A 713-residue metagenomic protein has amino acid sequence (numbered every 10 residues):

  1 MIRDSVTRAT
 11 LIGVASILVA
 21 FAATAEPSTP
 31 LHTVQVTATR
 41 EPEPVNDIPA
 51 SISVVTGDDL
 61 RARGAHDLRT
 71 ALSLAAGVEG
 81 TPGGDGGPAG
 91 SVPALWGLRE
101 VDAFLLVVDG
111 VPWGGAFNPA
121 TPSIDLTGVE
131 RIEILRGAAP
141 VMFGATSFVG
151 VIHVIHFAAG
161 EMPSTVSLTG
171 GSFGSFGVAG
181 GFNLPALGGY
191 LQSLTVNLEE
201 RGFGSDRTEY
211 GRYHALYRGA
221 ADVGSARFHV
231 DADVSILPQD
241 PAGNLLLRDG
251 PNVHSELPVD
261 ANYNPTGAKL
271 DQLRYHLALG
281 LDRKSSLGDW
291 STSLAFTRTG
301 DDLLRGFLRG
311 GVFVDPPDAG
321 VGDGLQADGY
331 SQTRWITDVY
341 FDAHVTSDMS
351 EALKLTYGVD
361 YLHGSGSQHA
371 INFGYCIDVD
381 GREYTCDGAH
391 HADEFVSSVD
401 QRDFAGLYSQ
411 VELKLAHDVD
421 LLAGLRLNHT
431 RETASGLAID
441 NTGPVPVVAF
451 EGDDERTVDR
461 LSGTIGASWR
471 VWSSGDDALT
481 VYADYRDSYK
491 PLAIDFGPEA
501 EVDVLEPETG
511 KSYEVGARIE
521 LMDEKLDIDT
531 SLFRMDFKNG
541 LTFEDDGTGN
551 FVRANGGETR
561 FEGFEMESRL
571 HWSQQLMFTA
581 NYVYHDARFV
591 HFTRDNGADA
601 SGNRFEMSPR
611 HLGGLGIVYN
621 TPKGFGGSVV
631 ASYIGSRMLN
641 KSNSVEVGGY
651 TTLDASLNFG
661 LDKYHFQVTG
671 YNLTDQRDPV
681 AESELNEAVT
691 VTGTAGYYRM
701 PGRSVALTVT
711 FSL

Functional and structural regions predicted by a protein language model:
T37, R69, S73-V111, E130: Extracytoplasmic beta-strand/coil segments of soluble accessory domains associated with Gram-negative outer-membrane
V111-R136, I155-F157, R248-G250: Short acidic/polar hinge/loop motifs at secondary-structure boundaries that mediate gating or recognition
S172-E200, S205-G243, T266-W290, A343 (+5 more regions): Transmembrane beta-barrel wall of Gram-negative outer-membrane proteins
G180, D289-F307, R470-K490, P507-T593 (+3 more regions): Membrane-embedded beta-barrel scaffold of Gram-negative outer-membrane proteins
R201, D206, F228-A278, T299-V314 (+1 more regions): Flexible loop and strand-edge segments within Gram-negative outer membrane beta-barrel domains
T346-T356, D360-L362, S398-D536, H571-S573 (+3 more regions): Structural signature of Gram-negative outer-membrane beta-barrels, strongest in the C-terminal barrel of TonB-dependent
D348, K414-L421, H429-T430, R534-D536 (+3 more regions): Gram-negative outer-membrane beta-barrel transporters
Y633-N640, N658-L713: C-terminal beta-signal and adjacent terminal beta-strands/loops of Gram-negative outer-membrane beta-barrel proteins
